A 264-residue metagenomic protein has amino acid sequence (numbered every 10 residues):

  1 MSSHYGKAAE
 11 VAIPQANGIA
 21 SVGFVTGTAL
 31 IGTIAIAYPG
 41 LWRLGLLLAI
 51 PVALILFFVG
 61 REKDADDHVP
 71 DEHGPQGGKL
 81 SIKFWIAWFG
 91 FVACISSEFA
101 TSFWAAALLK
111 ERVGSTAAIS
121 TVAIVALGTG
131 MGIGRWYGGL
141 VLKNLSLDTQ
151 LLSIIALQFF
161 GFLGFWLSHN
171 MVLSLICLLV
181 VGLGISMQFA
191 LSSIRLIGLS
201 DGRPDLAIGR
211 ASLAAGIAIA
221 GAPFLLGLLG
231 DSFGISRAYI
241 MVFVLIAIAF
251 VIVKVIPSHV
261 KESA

Functional and structural regions predicted by a protein language model:
M1-Y5, M187-S200: Intracellular juxtamembrane helix-capping segments at the cytosolic ends of symmetry-related transmembrane helices
A8, Q15-D64: Helix-loop-helix hairpin linking two adjacent transmembrane segments in secondary transporters
P14, A117-V125, D205, G209: Small-residue hotspots at the loop-to-helix junctions and early N-terminal turns of transmembrane alpha-helices
S21-V22, L127-T129, I133, G216-A218: Short hydrophobic/small-residue motifs within alpha-helical transmembrane segments of multi-pass transporter-like
A35, G134-S146, G230-D231: Helix-to-loop junctions at the C-terminal end of transmembrane segments in multipass secondary transporters
I82-V125, T129-G132: Extracytoplasmic gate region of multi-pass secondary transporters
L145-S192: C-terminal transmembrane helical hairpin of 12-TM major facilitator-type secondary transporters
G202-I235: A late C-terminal transmembrane helix in Major Facilitator Superfamily
